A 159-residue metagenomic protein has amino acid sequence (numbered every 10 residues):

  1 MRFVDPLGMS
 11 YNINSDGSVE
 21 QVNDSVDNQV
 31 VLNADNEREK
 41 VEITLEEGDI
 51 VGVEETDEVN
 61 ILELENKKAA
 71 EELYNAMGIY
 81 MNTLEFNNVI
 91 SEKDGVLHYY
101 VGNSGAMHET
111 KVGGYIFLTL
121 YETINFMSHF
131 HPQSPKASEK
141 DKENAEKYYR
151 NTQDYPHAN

Functional and structural regions predicted by a protein language model:
M1-F3: A motif-centric feature for acidic-aromatic and gly/ser/thr-rich catalytic loops and repeats
P6-V19, D24, E109-N159: Active-site-proximal loop/helix of nucleotide/amide-processing enzymes and allied scaffolds
I13-I124: Glycine-rich short-loop/terminal segments
